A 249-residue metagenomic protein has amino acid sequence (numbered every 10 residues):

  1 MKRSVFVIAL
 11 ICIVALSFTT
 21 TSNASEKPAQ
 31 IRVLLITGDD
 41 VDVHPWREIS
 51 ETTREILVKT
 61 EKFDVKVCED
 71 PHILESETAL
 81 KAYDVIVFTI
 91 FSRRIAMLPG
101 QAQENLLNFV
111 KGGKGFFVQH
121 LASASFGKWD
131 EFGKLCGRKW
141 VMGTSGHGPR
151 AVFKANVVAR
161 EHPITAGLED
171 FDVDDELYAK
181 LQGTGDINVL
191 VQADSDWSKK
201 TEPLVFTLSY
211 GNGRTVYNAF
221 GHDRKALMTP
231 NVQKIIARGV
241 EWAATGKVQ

Functional and structural regions predicted by a protein language model:
M1-S4: Positively charged n-region of N-terminal signal peptides that target proteins for export
V7-S17: Bacterial N-terminal signal peptides
A24-I31, V58-K59, E69, W197-K200 (+1 more regions): Extracellular ligand-binding/catalytic regions of CAZymes and related secreted enzymes and adhesion modules
E26-K27, R32-V41, P45-F126: Helical hinge/lid and interdomain linker segments adjacent to catalytic or ligand-binding clefts that mediate domain
D40-D42, R150-A151, H222-T229: Active-site rim elements
V58, D64-K66, T144-N212: Catalytic beta-strand/loop cores that center a nucleophilic Ser/Cys/Thr and support acyl-enzyme chemistry
I95-G167: A glycine-rich, often tryptophan-bearing local segment used as a flexible ligand/cofactor-contacting loop or short
G115-F117, L190, V216: Structural detector of well-ordered beta-strand residues that form the stable sheet scaffold of enzyme domains
